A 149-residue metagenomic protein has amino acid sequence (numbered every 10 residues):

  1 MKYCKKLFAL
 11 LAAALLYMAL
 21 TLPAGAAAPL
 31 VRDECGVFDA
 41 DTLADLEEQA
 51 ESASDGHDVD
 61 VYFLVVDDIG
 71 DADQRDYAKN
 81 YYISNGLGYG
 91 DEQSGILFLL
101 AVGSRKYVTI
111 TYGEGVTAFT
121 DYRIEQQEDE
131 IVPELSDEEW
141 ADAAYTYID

Functional and structural regions predicted by a protein language model:
M1-K2, L15, D60, R105: Intrinsically disordered, low-complexity segments enriched in small/polar residues
M1-L11: Bacterial N-terminal signal peptides that target proteins for export
L10-T21: Bacterial N-terminal signal peptides
G25-D149: Folded, non-transmembrane soluble domains that reside on the lumenal/extracytoplasmic side of membranes
